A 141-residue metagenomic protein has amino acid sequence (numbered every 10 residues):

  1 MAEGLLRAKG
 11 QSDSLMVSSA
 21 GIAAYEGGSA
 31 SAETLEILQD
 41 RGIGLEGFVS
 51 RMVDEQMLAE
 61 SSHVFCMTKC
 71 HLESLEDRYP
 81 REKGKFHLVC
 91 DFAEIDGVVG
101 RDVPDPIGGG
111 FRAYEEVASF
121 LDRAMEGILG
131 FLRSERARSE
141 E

Functional and structural regions predicted by a protein language model:
M1-E60, G130-E140: Conserved active-site segments centered on acidic
H63, K69-E141: Phosphate-binding/catalytic loops
